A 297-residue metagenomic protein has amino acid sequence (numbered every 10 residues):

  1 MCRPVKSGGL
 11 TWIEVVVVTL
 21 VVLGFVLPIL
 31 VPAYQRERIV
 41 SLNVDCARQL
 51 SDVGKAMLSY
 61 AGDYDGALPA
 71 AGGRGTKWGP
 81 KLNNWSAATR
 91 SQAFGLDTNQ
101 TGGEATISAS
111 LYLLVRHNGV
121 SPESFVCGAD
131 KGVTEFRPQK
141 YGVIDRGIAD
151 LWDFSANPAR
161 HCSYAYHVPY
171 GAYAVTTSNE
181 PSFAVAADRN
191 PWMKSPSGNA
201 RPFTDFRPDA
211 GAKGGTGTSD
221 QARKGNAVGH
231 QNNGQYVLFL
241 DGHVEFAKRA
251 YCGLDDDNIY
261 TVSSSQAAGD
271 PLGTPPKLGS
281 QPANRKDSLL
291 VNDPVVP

Functional and structural regions predicted by a protein language model:
C2, K6-R48: Amphipathic alpha-helical segments typified by the pilin-like N-terminal helix that continues immediately C-terminal
L42-P297: Short, well-structured segments within or immediately adjacent to enzyme catalytic domains that line ligand-binding
